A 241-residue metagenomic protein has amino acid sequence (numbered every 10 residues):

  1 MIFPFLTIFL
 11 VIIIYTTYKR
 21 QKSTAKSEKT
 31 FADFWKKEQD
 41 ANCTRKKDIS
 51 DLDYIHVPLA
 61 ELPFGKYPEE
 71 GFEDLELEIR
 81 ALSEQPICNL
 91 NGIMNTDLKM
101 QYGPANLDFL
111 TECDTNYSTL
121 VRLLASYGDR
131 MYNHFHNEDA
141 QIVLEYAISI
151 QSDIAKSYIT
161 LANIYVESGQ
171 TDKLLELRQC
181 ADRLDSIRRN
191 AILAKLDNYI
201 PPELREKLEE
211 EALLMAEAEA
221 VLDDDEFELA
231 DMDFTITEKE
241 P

Functional and structural regions predicted by a protein language model:
I2-T119, E211-P241: N-terminal alpha-helical interaction modules that lie
L123-L124, Y158: TPR repeat positional signature
S126-Y127, L161, K195: Structural register within alpha-helical repeat arrays
R130-M131, Y165: Residue at a conserved register position within TPR or TPR-like alpha-solenoid repeats
K156-S157, A191-I192: TPR alpha-solenoid repeat register
